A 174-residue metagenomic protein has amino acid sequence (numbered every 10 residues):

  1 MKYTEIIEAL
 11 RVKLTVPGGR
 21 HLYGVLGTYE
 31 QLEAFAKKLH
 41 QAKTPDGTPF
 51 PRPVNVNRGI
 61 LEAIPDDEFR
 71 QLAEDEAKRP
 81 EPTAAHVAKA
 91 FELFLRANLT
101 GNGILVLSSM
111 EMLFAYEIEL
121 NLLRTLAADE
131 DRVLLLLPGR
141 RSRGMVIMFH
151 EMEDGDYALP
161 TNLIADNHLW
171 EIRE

Functional and structural regions predicted by a protein language model:
M1-G47, I118: Glycine-rich P-loop/Walker A and Walker A-like loops and their local beta1-loop-alpha1 context in P-loop NTPases
Y3, A9, E74, T100-G101 (+1 more regions): Charged, elongated alpha-helical/coil segments that serve as electrostatic interaction surfaces for nucleic-acid
R20-G24, N102-V106, R132-L134: Residue-level preference for the first positions of well-ordered beta-strands
L22-G24, F50-R58, D166-E171: Conserved beta-strand scaffold positions in the cores of enzyme catalytic domains, especially in NTP/NDP-utilizing
Q41-P53, T125-L134: Structural alpha-beta junctions
T48-L72: AAA+/P-loop NTPase substrate/partner-engagement loops
I64-L105, S109, Y116-T125: Conserved nucleotide-sensing/catalytic segment adjacent to the nucleotide-binding pocket in NTP-handling enzymes
M110-E174: Replace "adjacent to P-loop NTPase cores in ATP/GTP-dependent enzymes" with "adjacent to NTP-binding cores
